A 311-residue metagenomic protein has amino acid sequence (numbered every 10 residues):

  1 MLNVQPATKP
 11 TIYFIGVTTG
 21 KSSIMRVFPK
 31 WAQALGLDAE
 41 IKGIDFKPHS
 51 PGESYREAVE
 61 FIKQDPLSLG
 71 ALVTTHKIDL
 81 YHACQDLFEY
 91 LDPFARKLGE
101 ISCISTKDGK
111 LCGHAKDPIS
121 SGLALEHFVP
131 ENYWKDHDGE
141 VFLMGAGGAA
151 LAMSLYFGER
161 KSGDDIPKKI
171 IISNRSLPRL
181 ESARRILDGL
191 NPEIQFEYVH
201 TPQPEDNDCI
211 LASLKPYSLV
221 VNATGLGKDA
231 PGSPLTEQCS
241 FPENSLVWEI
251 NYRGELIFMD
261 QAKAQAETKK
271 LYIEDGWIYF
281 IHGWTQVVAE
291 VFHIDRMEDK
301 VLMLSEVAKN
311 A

Functional and structural regions predicted by a protein language model:
L2-E131, G254: Phosphate/diphosphate ligand-binding glycine-rich loop within oxidoreductases
N3-T8, W134-H137, K161-D165, S213-L214 (+2 more regions): Short, conserved loop/helix-junction motifs that constitute active-site signature segments in enzyme catalytic cores
G16-T18, G113-P118, L125, N132-K161 (+1 more regions): Glycine-rich adenosine-cofactor-binding loop
G36-D45, P167-I170, E193-Y198: Short beta-strand elements in bilobed, periplasmic/extracellular small-molecule ligand-binding domains
K63, R179, H200-L235: Rossmann-like NAD(P)-binding element
V73, N222-L226, E249: Redox-cofactor binding/interface segments in oxidoreductases and associated redox assembly factors
C103-T106, G227-M303: Rossmann-fold NAD(P)-binding glycine/threonine-rich loop
S162-P192: NAD(P)-binding Rossmann-fold cofactor-contacting core
